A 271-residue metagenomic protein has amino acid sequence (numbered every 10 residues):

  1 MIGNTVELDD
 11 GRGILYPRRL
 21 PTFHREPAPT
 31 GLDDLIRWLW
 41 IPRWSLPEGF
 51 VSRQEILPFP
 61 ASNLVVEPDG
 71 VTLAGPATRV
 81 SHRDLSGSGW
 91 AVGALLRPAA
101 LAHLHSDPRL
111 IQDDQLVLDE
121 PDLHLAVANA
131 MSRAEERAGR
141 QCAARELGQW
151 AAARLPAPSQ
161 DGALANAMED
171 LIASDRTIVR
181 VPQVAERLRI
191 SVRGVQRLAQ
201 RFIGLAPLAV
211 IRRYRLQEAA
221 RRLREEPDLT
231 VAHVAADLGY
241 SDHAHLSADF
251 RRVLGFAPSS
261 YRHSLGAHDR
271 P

Functional and structural regions predicted by a protein language model:
M1-V192, F202-A206, R221-E225, T230-S241 (+1 more regions): Alpha-helical bundle regulatory/interaction domains
R193-G194, Y214: A generic alpha-helix surface/boundary motif
A199, I211, D249-R251, R262: DNA major-groove recognition helix of helix-turn-helix
L208-R213, Q217-A219: Amphipathic alpha-helical "recognition" segments
R215, F250, G266: Positions that flank functional sites
